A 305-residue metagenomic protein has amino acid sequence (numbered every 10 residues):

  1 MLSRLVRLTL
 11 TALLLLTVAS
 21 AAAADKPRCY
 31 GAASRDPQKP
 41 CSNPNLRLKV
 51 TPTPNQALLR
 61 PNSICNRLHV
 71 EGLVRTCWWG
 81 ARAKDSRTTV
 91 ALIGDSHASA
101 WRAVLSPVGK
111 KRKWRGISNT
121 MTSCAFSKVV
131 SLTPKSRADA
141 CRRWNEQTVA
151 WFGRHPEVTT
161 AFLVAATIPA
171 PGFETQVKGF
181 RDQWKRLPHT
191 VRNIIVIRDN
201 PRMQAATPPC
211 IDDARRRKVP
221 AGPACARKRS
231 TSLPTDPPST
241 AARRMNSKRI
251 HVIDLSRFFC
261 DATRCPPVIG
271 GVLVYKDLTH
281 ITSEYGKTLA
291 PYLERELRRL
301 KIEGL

Functional and structural regions predicted by a protein language model:
L2-V6, L13-L305: Extracellular/periplasmic envelope-modification machinery, especially enzymes that add or remove acyl/ester groups on
